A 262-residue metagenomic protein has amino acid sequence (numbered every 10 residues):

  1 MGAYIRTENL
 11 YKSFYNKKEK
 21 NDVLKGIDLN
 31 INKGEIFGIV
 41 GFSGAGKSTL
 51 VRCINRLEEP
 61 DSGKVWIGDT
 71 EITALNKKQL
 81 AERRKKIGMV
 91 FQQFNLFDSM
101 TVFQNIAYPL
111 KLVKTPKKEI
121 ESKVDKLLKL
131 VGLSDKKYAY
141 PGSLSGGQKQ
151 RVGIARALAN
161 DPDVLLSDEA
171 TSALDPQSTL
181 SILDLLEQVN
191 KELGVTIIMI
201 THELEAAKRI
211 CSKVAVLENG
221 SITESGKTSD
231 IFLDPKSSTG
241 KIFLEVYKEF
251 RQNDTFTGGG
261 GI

Functional and structural regions predicted by a protein language model:
N55: Helix-to-loop junction immediately C-terminal to a conserved catalytic motif
Y140-L144, Q148: Conserved ABC ATPase signature
A159-D163: A short, proline-enriched helix->beta-strand linker immediately N-terminal to the Walker B motif in ABC-type P-loop
L165-D168: Catalytic Walker B motif of ABC-type/P-loop ATPase nucleotide-binding domains
A207-R209: A short, surface-exposed alpha-helical micro-motif characterized by mixed small hydrophobic and charged/polar residues
S225-G226: ABC ATPase "signature
